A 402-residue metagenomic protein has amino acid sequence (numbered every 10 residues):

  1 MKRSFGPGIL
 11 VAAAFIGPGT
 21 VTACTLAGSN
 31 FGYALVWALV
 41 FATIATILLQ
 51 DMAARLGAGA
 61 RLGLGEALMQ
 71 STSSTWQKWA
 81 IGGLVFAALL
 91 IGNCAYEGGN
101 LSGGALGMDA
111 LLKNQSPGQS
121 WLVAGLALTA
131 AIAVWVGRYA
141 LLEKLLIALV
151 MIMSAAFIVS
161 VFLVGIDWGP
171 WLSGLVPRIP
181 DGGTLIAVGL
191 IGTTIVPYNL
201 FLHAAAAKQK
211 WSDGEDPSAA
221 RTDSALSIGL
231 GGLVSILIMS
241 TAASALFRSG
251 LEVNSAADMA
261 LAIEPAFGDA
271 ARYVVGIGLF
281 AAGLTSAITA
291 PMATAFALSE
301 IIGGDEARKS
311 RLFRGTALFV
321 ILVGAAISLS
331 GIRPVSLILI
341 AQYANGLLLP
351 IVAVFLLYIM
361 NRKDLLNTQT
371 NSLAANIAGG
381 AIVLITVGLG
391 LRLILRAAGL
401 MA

Functional and structural regions predicted by a protein language model:
M1-T20, A80, I186, S212-E215 (+2 more regions): Membrane-interface "cap" regions at the ends of multi-pass membrane proteins
V11, A38-T72, V85-A95, A242: Juxtamembrane transmembrane-helix boundary signature
C24-L26, D51-Q77, M108, L112 (+3 more regions): Flexible loop linkers connecting adjacent transmembrane helices in multi-pass alpha-helical membrane transporters
T46, Q50-A54, W76-V136, G192 (+1 more regions): Helix-loop-helix module between adjacent transmembrane segments
I47-G59, A207-K208, G229-D258: Extracellular/periplasmic helix-exit of transmembrane alpha-helices
K78, S116-G125, L226, L230 (+4 more regions): Loop-to-transmembrane helix boundary motifs in multi-pass membrane proteins
G83-F86, L111-W135, I152-I158, A307-A326 (+1 more regions): Transmembrane alpha-helical segments of multi-pass small-molecule transport proteins
V150-V176, T184-A204, F355-D364, L389-L400: Hydrophobic alpha-helical segments and their helix-loop junctions in multi-pass secondary transporters
